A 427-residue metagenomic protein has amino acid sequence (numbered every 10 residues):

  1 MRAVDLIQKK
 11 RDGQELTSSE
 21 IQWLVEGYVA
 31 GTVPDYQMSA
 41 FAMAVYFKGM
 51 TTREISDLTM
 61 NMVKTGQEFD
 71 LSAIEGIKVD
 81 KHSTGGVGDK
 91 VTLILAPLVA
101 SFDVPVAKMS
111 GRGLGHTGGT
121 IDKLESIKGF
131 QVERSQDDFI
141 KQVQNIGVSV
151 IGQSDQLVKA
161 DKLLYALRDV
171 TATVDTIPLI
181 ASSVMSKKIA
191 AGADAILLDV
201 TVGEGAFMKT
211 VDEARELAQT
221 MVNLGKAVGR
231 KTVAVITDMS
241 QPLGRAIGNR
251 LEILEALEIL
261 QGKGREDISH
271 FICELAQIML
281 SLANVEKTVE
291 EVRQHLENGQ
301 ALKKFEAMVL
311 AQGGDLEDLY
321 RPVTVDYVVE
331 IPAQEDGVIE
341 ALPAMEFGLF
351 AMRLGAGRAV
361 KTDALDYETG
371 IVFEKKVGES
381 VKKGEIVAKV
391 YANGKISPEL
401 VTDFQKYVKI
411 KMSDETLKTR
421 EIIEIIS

Functional and structural regions predicted by a protein language model:
M1-G88, A307-A311, I426-S427: Acidic, glycine/proline-rich low-complexity segments that act as flexible tails and inter-domain linkers
D5, K10, E15-T17, Y28 (+6 more regions): Well-ordered secondary-structure scaffolds
F47-K48, L93-A107, K187-G192, A227-V228 (+1 more regions): Alpha-helix C-terminal capping segments
I77-A100, V104-H116: Glycine/serine-rich anion-binding loops at beta->alpha junctions that coordinate negatively charged ligand groups
T92, S110, T117-D122, S154 (+3 more regions): Short acidic, glycine/serine/threonine-rich loops at helix termini
M109, V143, I151-Q153, V184 (+2 more regions): Short beta-strand segments
K123-S149, Q219-G225, G229: A glycine-rich helix N-cap at a beta->alpha junction
Q144-A193: Phosphate/diphosphate-binding glycine-rich loops and adjacent basic-rich segments that engage nucleotide
